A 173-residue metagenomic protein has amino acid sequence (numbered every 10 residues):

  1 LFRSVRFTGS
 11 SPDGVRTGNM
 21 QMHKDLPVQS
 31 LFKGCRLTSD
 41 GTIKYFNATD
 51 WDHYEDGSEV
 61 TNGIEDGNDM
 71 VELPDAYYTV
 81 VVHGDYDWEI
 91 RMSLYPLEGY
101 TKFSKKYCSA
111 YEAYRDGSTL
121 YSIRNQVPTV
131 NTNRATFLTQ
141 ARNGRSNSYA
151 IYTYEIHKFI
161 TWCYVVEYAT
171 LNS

Functional and structural regions predicted by a protein language model:
V5: N-terminal nucleic-acid engagement/recognition segments and initiation subdomains in replication, restriction
T8-S10, L73-V81, Y95, K106-E112: Structured loops at beta-to-helix junctions and adjacent beta-edge loops in soluble globular domains
G9, N19-M20: Short, glycine/alanine-rich amphipathic alpha-helical segment that often forms an alpha-turn-alpha hairpin
G14-G18, I43-Y45: Short linear proline/tyrosine/threonine-rich motifs used for host-factor recruitment and membrane trafficking/assembly
Q29-S93: Extended, Lys/Arg-enriched charged tracts that mediate electrostatic binding to polyanionic substrates
V60, I64-G67, R91-S173: Short aromatic-cysteine micro-motif
